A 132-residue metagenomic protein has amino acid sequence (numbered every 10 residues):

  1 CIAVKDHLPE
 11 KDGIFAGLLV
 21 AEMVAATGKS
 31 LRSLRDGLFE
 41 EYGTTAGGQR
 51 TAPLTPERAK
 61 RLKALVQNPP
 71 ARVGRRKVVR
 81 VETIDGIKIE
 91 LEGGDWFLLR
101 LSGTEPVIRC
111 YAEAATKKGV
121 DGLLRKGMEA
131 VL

Functional and structural regions predicted by a protein language model:
C1-E113, K117-L132: Phosphate-binding and adjacent anionic-ligand microenvironments
